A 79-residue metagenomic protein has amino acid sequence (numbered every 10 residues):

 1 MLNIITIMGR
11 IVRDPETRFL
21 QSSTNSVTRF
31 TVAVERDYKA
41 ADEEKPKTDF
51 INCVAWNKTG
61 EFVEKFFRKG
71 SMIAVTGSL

Functional and structural regions predicted by a protein language model:
M1-L79: Single-stranded nucleic acid-binding surfaces, predominantly the OB-fold ssDNA-binding core
